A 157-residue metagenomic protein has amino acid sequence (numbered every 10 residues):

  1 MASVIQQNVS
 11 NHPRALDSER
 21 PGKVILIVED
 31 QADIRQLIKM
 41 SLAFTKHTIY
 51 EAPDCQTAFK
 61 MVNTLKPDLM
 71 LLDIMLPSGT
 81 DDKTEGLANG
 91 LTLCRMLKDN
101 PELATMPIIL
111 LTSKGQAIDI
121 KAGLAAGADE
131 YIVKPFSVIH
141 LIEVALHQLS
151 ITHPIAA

Functional and structural regions predicted by a protein language model:
M1-L26, I139-A157: Non-catalytic signal-transmission and effector/linker regions of two-component phosphorelay proteins
P21-D33, I38-L42, M70: Conserved acidic segment of CheY-like receiver
A32-Y50, Q56, Q148: Two-component/phosphorelay signaling modules centered on CheY-like receiver
K60, T80-A104: Short amphipathic alpha-helix used as the core "switch/output" element in two-component signaling
L65-L71, L76: Active-site beta3 strand of CheY-like receiver
T84, A88, T92, G115-E130 (+1 more regions): Alpha4 helix (beta4-alpha4-beta5 surface) of REC/receiver domains from two-component response regulators
K134: A Lys-centered signature of the CheY-like receiver
